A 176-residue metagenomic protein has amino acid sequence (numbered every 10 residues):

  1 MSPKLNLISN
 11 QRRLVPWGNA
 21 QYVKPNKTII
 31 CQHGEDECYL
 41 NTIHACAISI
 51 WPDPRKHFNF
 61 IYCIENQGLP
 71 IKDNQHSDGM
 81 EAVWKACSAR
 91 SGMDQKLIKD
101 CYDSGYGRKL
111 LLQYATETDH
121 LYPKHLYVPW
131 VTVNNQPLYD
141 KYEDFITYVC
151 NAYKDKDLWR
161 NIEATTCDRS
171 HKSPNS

Functional and structural regions predicted by a protein language model:
M1, C63, I71-S176: C-terminal cap of thioredoxin/glutaredoxin-like
M1-S9, I43: Typically the conserved alpha-helix immediately C-terminal to a functionally engaged Cys/Sec in thioredoxin-like
L7-E37, K99-L112: Thiol-based oxidoreductase modules, predominantly thioredoxin-like and allied folds used for disulfide exchange
L7-Q11, I50-N59, L69, R90-L97 (+1 more regions): Loop/turn elements at helix/coil->beta-strand transitions in domains of secreted/extracellular proteins
W17-A20, I43-A45, E65-Q67, Q136-L138 (+1 more regions): Conserved beta-strand elements of beta-rich interaction domains across eukaryotes, especially beta-propellers
K24-C31, T42-A45, K99, V131-Q136: Short interface patches used for recognition in eukaryotic signaling and trafficking proteins
T28-G34, A47-I50, P70, N74: Second-shell loop/turn segments in exported
Q32-L40, D53, H57, H76-M80 (+2 more regions): Solvent-exposed, acidic/flexible segments
